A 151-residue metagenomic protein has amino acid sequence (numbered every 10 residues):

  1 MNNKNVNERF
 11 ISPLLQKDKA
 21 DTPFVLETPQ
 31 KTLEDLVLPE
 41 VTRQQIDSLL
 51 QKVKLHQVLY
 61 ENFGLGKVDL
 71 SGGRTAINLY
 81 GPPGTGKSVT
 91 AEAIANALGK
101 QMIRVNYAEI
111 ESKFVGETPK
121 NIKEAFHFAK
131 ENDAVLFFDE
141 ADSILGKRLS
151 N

Functional and structural regions predicted by a protein language model:
M1-Q57, G73-R74: AAA+ P-loop ATPase mechanoenzymes
E40-N151: Walker A/P-loop NTP-binding motif of AAA+ ATPase domains
